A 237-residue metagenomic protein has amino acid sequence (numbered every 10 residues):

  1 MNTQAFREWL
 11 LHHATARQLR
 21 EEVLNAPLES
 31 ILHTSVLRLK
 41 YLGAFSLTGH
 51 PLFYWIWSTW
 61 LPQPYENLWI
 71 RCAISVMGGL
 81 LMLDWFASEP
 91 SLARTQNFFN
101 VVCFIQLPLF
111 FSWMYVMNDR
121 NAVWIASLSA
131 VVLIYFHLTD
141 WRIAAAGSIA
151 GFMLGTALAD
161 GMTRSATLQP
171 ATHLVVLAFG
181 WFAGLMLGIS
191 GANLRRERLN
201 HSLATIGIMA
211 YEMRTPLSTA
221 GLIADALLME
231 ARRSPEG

Functional and structural regions predicted by a protein language model:
N2-V23: Short, charged cytosolic
L24-S35: Cytosolic juxtamembrane amphipathic/interface segments immediately preceding and feeding into a transmembrane helix
V36-A44, L92-N100, R142-S148: Membrane-interfacial loop-to-transmembrane alpha-helix junctions, especially the N-terminal start
S46-V132, G151-T156: Hydrophobic transmembrane alpha-helices and their membrane-interface boundaries in multi-pass, membrane-anchored
A87-L92, V116-N121, A144-F152, T167-H173 (+2 more regions): A cytosolic-side transmembrane-helix exit/cap motif
P170-H201: Conserved signal-transmission helix
S190-G221: Conserved HAMP-HisKA connector
L222-E236: Conserved C-terminal segment of the DHp
